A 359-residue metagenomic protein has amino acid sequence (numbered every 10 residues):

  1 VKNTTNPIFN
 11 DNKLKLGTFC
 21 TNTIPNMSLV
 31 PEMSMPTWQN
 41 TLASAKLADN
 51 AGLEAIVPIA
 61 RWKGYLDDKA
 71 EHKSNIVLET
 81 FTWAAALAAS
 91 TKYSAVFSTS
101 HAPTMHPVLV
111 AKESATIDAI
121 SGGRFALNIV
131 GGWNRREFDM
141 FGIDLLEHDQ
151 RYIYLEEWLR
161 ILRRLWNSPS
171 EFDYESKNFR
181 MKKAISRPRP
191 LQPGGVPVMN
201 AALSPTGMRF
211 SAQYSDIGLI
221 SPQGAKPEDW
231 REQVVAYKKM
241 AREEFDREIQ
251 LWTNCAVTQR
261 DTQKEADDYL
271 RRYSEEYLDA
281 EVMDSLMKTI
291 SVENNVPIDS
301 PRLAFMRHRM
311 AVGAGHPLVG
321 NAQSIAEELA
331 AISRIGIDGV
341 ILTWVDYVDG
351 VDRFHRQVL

Functional and structural regions predicted by a protein language model:
V1-S90, R189-V196: N-terminal beta1-alpha1-beta2 module of alpha/beta enzyme domains
K2-I24, D49-N50, H148-L191, A225-R334: An alpha-helical appendage that flanks or caps ligand/catalytic pockets
I8-D11, D49-N50, A84-K92, S114 (+5 more regions): Acidic (Asp/Glu)-rich catalytic clusters
L16, A48, G52, L87 (+8 more regions): Conserved, mostly hydrophobic/aromatic
L16-T18, I56-P58, A95-S98, F125-I129 (+4 more regions): Hydrophobic faces of well-ordered beta-strands that scaffold small-molecule active sites in alpha/beta enzyme cores
P25-Q39, S98-V108, D144, D149 (+3 more regions): Active-site mouth loops of central-metabolism enzymes
A55-L78, P222-E228, L342-H355: Glycine-rich, proline-tolerant flexible connector loops at the mouths of alpha/beta enzymes
K69-F97, Y154-W158, K239-E243, F354-L359: Alpha-helix-loop-beta-strand connector modules within alpha/beta enzyme cores
